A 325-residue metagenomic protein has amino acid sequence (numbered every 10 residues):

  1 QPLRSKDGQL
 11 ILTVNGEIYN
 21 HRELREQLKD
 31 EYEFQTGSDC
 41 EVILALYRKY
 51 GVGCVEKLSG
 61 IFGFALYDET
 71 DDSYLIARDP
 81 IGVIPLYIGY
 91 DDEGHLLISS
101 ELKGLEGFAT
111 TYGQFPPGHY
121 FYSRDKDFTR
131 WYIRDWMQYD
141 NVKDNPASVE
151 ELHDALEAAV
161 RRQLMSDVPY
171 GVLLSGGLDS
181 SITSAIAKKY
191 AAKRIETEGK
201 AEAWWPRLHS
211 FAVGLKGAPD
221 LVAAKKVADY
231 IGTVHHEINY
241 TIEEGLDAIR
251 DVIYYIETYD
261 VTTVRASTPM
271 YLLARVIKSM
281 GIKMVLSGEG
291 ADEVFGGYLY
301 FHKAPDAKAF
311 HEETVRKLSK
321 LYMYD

Functional and structural regions predicted by a protein language model:
Q1-Q9, V52, E56-L58: Short, well-ordered junction/capping motifs at the entry into regular secondary structure
P2-K6, R22-E41, Y67-E150: N-terminal segments that mediate ammonia production and transfer in glutamine-dependent amidotransferase systems
D7, S38, S59, F115-P116 (+2 more regions): Short, solvent-exposed loop/turn segments at the edges of secondary structure
V14-D68, L173, D179-S184, E198 (+2 more regions): Short histidine
G16, I43, F64, G82 (+5 more regions): A residue-level signal for conserved active-site and pocket-lining positions in enzyme catalytic cores
D30, T70-L75, V83-L86, Y90-D92 (+1 more regions): ATP-dependent adenylate-handling active sites, centered on carboxylate activation for C-N bond formation
Y47-K49, E101-E106, I253-E257, Y300: Active-site loops of AMP-binding adenylate-forming
G53, G107-Q114, V261-V264: Conserved ATP-binding loop and adjacent catalytic segment of the adenylate-forming AMP-binding
